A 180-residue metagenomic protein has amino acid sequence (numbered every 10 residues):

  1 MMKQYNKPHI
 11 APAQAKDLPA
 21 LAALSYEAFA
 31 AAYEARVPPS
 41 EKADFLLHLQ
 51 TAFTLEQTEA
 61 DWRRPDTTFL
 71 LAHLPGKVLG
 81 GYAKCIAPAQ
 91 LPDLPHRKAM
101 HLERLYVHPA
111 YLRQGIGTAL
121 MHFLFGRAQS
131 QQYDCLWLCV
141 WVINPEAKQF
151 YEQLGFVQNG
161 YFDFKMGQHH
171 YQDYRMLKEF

Functional and structural regions predicted by a protein language model:
K3-Y5, H96-M100, D134-W137, W141-K148 (+1 more regions): C-terminal "cap" of GNAT-fold acetyltransferases
Y5, P12-L18, A22-P109, M121-F123 (+4 more regions): Acetyl-CoA-dependent GNAT
A11-P12, Q114: Helix-turn-helix-type domain boundary/helix-start signal
H108-A110, Q114, V142-I143: Active-site acidic-Proline motif in GNAT/NAT acetyltransferases
R113-G126, Q149-Q153: Conserved acetyl-CoA-binding loop-helix of GNAT-fold acetyltransferases
Q114, Q131-D134: Short coil/turn segments at alpha/beta junctions that flank glycine-rich nucleotide-binding fingerprints
